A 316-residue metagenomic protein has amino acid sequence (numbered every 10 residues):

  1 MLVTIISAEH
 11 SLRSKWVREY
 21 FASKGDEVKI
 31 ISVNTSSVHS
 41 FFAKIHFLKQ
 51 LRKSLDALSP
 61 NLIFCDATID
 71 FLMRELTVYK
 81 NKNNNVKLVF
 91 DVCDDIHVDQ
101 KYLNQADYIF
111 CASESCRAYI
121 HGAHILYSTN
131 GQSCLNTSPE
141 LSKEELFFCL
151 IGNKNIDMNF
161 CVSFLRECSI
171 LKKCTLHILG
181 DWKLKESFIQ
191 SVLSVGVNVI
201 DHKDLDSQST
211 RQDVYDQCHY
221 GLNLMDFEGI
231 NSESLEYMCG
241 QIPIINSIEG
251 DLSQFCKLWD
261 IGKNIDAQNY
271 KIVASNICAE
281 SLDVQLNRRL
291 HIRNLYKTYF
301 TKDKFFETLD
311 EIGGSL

Functional and structural regions predicted by a protein language model:
M1-N34, Y108, R166-L171: N-terminal subdomain of nucleotide-sugar transferases
S32, V89, H97, N104-T137 (+1 more regions): Donor nucleotide-sugar binding/catalytic pocket of nucleotide-sugar-dependent glycosyltransferases
K53-L72, V86-V89: Short N-terminal targeting/anchoring amphipathic segment
F110, A123, P139-S169, H177 (+1 more regions): Conserved donor-binding/catalytic core segment of Leloir-type glycosyltransferases
I151-N153, C174-F188: Glycosyltransferase donor-sugar binding loop
E186-S209: Nucleotide-activated donor-binding/catalytic signature segment of Leloir-type glycosyltransferases, i.e., the conserved
D213-G229, I242: Acidic donor-binding loop of glycosyltransferase active sites
Q268-V273, L282-L316: A charged, aromatic-enriched C-terminal amphipathic alpha-helix characteristic of glycosyltransferases across folds
